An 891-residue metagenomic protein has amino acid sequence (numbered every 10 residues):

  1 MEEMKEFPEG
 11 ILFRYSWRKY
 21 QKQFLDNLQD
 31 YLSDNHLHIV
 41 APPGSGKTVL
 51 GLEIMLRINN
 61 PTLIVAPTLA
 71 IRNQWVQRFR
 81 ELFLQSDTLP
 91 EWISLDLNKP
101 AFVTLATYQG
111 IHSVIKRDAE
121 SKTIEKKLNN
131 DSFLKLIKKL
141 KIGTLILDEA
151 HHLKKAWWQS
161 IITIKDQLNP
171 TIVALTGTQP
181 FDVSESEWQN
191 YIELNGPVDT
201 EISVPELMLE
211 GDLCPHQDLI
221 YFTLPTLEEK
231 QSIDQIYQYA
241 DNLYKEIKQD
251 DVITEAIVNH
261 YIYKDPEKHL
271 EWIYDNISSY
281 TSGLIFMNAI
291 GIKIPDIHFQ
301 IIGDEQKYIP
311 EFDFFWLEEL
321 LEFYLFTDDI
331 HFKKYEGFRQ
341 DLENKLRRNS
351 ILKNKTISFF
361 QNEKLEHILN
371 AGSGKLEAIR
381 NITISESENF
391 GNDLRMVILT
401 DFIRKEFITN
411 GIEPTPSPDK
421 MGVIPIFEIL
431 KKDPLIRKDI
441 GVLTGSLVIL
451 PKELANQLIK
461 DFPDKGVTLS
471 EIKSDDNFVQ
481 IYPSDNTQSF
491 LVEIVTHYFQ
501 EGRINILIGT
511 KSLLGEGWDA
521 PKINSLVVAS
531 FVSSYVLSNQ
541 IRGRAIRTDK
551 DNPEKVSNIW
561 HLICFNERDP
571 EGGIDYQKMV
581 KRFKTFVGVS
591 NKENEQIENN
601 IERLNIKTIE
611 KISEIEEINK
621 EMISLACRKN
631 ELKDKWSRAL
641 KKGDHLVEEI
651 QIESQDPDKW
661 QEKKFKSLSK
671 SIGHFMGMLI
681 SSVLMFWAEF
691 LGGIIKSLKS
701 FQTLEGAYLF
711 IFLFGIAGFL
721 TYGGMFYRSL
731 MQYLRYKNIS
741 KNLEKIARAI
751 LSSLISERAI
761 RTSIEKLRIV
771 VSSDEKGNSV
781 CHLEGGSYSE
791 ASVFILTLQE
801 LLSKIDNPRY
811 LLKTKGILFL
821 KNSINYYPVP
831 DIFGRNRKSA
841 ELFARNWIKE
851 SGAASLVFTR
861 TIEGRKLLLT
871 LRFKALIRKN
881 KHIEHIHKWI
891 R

Functional and structural regions predicted by a protein language model:
E2-V40: Conserved pre-motif I regulatory segment
S33-I54: Walker A/P-loop
P42-S45, T88-W92, D96-T104, D131 (+9 more regions): Conserved C-terminal RecA-like helicase domain
T48-L84, Q109, W157, F181-D182 (+1 more regions): Conserved Walker A/P-loop ATP-binding site and its immediately adjacent core in helicase/helicase-like ATPase domains
Q109-I111, K116-A174: SF2 helicase catalytic motif II
H112, P414-P416, I429-L435, I440-E598: Conserved RecA-like P-loop NTPase helicase motor core
K154-L213: Post-DEXD/H (motif II) to motif III coupling segment of the RecA-like Helicase ATP-binding lobe
I247-I297, Y576-I824: Long, largely alpha-helical accessory region at the distal end of helicase-like NTP-driven motors
